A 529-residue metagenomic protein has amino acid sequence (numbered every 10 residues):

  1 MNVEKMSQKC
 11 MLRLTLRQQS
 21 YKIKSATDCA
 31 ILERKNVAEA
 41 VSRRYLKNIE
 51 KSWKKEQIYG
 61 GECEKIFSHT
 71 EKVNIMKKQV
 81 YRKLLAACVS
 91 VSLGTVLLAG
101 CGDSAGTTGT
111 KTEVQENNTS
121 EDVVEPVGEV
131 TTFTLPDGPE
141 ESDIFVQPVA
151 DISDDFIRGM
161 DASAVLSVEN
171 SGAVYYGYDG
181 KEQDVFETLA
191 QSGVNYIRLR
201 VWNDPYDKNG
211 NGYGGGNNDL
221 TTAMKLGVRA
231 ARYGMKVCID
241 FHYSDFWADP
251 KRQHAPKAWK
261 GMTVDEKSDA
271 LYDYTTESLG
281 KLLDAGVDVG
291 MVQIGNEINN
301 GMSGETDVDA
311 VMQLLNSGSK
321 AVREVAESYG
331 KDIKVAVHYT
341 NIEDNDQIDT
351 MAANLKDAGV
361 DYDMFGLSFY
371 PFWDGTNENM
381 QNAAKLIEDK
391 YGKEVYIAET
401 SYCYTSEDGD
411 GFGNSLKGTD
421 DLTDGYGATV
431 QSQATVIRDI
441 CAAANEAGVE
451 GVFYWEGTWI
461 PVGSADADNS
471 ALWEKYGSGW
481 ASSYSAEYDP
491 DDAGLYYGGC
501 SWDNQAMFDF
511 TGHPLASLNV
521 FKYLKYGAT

Functional and structural regions predicted by a protein language model:
L97-G100: C-terminal motif of bacterial Sec signal peptides marking the signal peptidase cleavage site
G102-S104: Bacterial signal peptide processing site
E125-S192: N-terminal carbohydrate-binding accessory modules
M160, L189, D240, V292 (+3 more regions): Conserved, mostly hydrophobic/aromatic
K181-F246, V308-I333, A384, E388-K390: Aromatic-lined substrate-binding rim segments of carbohydrate-active enzymes
V185-F186, S328-K334, D349-D421, T429-V430 (+1 more regions): Glycoside hydrolase catalytic-domain groove-lining segments
Y213, N218-T222, A248-L355, V360 (+2 more regions): Active-site cleft segment of glycoside hydrolase catalytic domains centered on the general acid/base Glu
T405-L416, G427-T435, W455-T529: Aromatic-rich peripheral "rim/lid" segments of glycoside hydrolase catalytic domains that contact and position glycan
